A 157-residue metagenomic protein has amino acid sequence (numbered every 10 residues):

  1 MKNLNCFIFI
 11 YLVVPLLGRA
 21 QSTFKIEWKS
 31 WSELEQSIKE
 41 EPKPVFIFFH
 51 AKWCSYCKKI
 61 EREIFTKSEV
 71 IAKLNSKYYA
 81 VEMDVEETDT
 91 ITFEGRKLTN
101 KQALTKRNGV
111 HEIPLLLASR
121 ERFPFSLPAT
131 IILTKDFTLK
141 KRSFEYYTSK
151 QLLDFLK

Functional and structural regions predicted by a protein language model:
M1-T23: Bacterial Sec-dependent N-terminal signal peptides
E27-V45, L74, P114: A short beta-strand-turn-helix
E41-S55: Short active-site neighborhood of thiol/selenol oxidoreductases, capturing the structured segment around
A51-Y56, I64, V85-T90, F137-T138: Solvent-exposed loop/turn segments at secondary-structure junctions within structured extracellular/periplasmic domains
K52-K59, P128-I131: C-type cytochrome heme c attachment motif
K58-K73: Typically the conserved alpha-helix immediately C-terminal to a functionally engaged Cys/Sec in thioredoxin-like
V70, Y79-L127, T134-D136: Thioredoxin-like thiol-disulfide oxidoreductase module
K135-K157: Thiol-/selenol-based redox modules, centered on thioredoxin-like and closely related oxidoreductase domains
